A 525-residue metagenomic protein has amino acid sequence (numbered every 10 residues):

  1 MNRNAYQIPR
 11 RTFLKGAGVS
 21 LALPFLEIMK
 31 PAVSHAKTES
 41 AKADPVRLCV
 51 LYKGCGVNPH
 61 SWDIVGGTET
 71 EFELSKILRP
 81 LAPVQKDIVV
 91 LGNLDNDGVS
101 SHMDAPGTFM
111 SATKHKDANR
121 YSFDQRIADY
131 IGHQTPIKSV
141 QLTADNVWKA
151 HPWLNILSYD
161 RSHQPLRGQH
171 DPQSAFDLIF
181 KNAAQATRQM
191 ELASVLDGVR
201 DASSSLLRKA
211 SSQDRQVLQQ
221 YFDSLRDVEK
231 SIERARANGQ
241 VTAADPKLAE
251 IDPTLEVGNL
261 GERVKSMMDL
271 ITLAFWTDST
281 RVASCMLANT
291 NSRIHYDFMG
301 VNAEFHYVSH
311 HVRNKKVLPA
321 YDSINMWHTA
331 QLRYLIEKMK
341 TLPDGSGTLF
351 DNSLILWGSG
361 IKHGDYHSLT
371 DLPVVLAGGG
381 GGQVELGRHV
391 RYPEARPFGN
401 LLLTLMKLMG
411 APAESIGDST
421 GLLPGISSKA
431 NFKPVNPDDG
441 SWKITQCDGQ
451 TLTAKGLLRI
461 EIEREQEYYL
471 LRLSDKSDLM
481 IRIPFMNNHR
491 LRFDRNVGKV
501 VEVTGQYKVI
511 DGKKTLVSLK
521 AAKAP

Functional and structural regions predicted by a protein language model:
M1-F432: Ligand-binding pockets and gating/stacking loops
F72, R482-R492: N-terminal post-signal-peptidase region of extra-cytosolic proteins
P434-G449: Short boundary/loop segments of OB/S1/cold-shock single-stranded nucleic-acid-binding domains
D448-E465: Structural detector for short beta-strands of small beta-barrel domains
E465-I483: OB-fold (S1/OB) nucleic-acid-binding surfaces
N488-V503: Short nucleic-acid-contacting surface segments enriched for D/E, G, S/T with interspersed K/R
I510-P525: OB-fold/S1-family single-stranded nucleic acid-binding modules
